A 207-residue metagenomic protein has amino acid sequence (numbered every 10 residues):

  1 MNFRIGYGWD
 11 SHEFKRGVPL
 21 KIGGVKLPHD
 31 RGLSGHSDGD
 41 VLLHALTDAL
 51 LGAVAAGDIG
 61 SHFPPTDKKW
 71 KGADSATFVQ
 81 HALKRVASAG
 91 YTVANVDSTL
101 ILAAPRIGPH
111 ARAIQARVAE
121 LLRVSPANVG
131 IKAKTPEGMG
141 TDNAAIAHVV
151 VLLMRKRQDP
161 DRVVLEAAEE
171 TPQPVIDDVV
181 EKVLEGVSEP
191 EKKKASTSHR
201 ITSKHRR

Functional and structural regions predicted by a protein language model:
N2-I114, L121-L122: RNase III-family endoribonuclease catalytic core
T66, I131-A133, N143: Pyridoxal 5′-phosphate
S98-L102, I131, V149-V151: A structural signal for short, well-ordered beta-strand segments
Q115-V118, E170-P172: Glycine-rich, mobile lid/loop segments that gate access to catalytic sites or pores
S125-N128: Short acidic capping loops at alpha-helix termini that bridge into adjacent secondary structure
M139-P160: C-terminal edge-of-domain segments
R162-E170, T197: Compositionally biased, non-globular sequence tracts
P174-R207: Long, low-complexity, intrinsically disordered segments
